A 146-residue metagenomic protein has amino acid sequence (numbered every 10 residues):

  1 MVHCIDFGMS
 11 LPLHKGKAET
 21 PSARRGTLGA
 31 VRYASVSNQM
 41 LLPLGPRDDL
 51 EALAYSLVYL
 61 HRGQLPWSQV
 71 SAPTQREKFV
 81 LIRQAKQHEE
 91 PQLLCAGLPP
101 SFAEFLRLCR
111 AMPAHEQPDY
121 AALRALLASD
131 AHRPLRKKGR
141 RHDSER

Functional and structural regions predicted by a protein language model:
M1-R32: Activation segment/activation loop of eukaryotic-type protein kinase catalytic domains
V2-F7, A34, L53, L57 (+1 more regions): Structural signal for hydrophobic/aromatic residues that build the beta-strand cores of folded beta-sheet domains
G8-M9, L13, N38, P118 (+1 more regions): Residues that form ligand- and interface-recognition hot spots within folded domains
E19, G26, A30, V36-P99: Conserved C-lobe activation region of Hanks-type protein kinase-like domains
E51, D143-E145: Long, extramembranous regulatory segments enriched in acidic
A54, V58-H61, L106, R110 (+1 more regions): Short, amphipathic alpha-helical segments that act as regulatory/interfacial helices in nucleotide-processing proteins
G97-L108: Conserved C-terminal C-lobe helix
R110-K138: Terminal C-lobe "cap" of eukaryotic-type protein kinase domains
